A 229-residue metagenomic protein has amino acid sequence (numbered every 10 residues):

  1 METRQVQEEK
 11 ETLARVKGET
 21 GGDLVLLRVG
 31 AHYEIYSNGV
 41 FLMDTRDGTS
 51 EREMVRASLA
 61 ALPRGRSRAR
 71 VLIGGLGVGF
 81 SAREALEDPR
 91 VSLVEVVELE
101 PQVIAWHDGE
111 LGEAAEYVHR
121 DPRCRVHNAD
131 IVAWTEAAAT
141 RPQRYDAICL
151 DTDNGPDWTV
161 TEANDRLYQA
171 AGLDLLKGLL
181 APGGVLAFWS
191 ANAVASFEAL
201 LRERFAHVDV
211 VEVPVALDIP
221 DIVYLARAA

Functional and structural regions predicted by a protein language model:
M1-S37: N-terminal auxiliary segments of SAM/dcSAM-dependent transferases
V16-G18, D23, Y36-R66: Class I SAM-dependent methyltransferase Rossmann-like catalytic core, especially the SAM/SAH-binding loop
D44, G79, A195: Loop/helix-junction capping segments adjacent to catalytic residues or to phosphate/diphosphate-binding pockets
G48-P182, F188-W189, D209, V213-I219 (+1 more regions): The AdoMet/dcAdoMet-binding core of the Class I SAM-like
T159-V160, A191-R204: Conserved class I S-adenosyl-L-methionine
E198-V213, R227-A229: A SAM-dependent methyltransferase catalytic signature shared across enzymes that methylate proteins
